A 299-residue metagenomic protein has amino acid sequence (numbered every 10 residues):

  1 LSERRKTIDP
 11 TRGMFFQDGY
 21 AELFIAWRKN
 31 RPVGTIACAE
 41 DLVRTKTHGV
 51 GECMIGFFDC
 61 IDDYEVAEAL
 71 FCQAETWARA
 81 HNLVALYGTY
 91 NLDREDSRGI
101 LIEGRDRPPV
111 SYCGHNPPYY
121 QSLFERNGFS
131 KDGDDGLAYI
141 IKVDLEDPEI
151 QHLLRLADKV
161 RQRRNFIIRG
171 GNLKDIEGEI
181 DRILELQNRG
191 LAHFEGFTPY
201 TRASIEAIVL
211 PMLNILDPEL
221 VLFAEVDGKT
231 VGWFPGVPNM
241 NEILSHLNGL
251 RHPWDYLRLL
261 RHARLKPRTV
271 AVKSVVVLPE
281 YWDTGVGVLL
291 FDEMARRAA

Functional and structural regions predicted by a protein language model:
L1-N30, I36-T47, G170-V277: A conserved beta-strand-loop-helix scaffold within acyl/acetyltransferase catalytic domains
F15-Q17, W77-R79, N127-K131, D158-V160 (+4 more regions): A general structural signal for short secondary-structure junctions and capping/turn motifs
A21, E52, D134-A138: Extracellular structured ligand-interaction cores
K46, R94-R98, E146-E149, G232: Short catalytic/ligand-binding loop motif for oxyanion handling, primarily in non-cytosolic enzymes, centered on
T47-F129, N248-A299: Acyl-donor binding region in acyl/amide transferases
V84-N91, D132-I140, F223: A structural signal for short, well-ordered beta-strand segments and their strand-loop junctions that often border
L92-I100, K142-L145, P238-S245: Flexible glycine/acidic-rich beta-alpha junction loops that bind and position SAM and/or redox cofactors in anaerobic
G114-F194: Acyltransferase donor/substrate-recognition loop-hinge adjacent to the catalytic core
